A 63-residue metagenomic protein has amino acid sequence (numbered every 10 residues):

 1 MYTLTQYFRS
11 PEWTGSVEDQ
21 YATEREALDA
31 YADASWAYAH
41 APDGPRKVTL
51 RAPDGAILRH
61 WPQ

Functional and structural regions predicted by a protein language model:
M1-V17, P45, R51: Short aromatic-glycine-(Arg/Gly/Cys) micro-motifs in beta-strand/loop hairpins
P11-E12, Y21-P45: A short, charged, amphipathic alpha-helix used as a generic interaction element across diverse proteins
E12-E18, A56-W61: Surface-exposed loop/edge segments in extracytoplasmic proteins
S35-Q63: Short, mixed-charge low-complexity intrinsically disordered segments
